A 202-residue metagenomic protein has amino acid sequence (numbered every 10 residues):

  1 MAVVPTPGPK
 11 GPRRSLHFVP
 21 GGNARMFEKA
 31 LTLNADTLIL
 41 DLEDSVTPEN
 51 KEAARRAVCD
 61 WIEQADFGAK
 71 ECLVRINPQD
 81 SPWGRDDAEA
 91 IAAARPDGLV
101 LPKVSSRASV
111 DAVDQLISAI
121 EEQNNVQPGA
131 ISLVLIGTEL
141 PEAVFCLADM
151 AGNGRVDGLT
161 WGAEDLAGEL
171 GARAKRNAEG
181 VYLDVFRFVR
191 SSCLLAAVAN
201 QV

Functional and structural regions predicted by a protein language model:
M1-V202: Expand to "…catalyze enediolate/carbanion chemistry for C-C bond making/breaking, isomerization, decarboxylation
